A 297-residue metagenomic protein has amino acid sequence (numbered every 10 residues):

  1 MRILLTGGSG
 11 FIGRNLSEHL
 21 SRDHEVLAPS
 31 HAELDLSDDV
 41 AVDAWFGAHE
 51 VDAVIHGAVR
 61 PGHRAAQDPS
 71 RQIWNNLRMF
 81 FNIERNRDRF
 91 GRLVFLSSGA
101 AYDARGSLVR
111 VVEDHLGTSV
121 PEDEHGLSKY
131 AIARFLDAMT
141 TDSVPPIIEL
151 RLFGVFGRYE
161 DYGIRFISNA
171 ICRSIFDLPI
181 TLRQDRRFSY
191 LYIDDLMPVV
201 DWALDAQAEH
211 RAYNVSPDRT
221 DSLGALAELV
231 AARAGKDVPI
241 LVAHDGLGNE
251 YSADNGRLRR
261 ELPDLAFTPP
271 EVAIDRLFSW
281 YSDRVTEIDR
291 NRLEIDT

Functional and structural regions predicted by a protein language model:
R2-R22: N-terminal Rossmann NAD(P)H-binding glycine-rich loop of SDR-like oxidoreductase domains
T6, P29, V54-R60, L93-G99 (+1 more regions): SDR active-site strand-loop-helix element
S17, L178-T297: C-terminal substrate-binding subdomain of Rossmann-fold SDR/epimerase-dehydratase oxidoreductases
E25-V42: Adenosine-cofactor binding site in Rossmann-like domains, unifying the SAM/SAH pocket of S-adenosylmethionine-dependent
S37, Q67, R71-M79, S119 (+3 more regions): Glycine-rich NAD(P)-binding loop of the Rossmann-fold in SDR/ketoreductase-type enzymes
D39-N75: NAD(P)H-binding glycine-rich loop region in Rossmannoid oxidoreductase-like domains and their noncatalytic homologs
F81-E124: Conserved Rossmann-fold NAD(P)-dependent oxidoreductase catalytic core, especially the SDR/UDP-sugar
Y130, R134-F188, I193-P198, V230-A231: NAD(P)-dependent short-chain dehydrogenase/reductase
